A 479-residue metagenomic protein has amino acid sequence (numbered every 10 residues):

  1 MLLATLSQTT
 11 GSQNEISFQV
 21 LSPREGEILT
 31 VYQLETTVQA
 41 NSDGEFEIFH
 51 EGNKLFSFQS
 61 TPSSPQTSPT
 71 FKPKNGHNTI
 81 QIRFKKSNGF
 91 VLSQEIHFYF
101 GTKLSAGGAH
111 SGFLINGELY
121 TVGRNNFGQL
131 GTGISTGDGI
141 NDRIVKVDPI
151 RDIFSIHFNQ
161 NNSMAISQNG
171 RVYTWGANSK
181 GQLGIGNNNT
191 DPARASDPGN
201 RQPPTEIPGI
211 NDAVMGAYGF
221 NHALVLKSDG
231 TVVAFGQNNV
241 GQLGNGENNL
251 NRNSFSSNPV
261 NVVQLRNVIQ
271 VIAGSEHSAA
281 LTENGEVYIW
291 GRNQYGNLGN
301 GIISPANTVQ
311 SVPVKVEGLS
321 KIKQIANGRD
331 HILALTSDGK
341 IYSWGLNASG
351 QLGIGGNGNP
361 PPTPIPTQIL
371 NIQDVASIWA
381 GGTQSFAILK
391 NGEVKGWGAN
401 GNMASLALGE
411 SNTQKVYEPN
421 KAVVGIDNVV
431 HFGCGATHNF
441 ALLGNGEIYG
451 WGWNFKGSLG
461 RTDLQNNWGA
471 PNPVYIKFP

Functional and structural regions predicted by a protein language model:
L6, G11-V31: Short, compositionally biased P/S/T/A/G/V-rich stretches that sit at domain boundaries
S22, T30-E35, H77, I96-G128 (+4 more regions): An edge-strand/N-cap motif at the start of beta-rich repeat modules
Q39-F46: Short proline/glycine-enriched turn/loop motifs at strand-loop junctions of beta-rich domains
T70-H77: Surface-exposed, short loops/turns at beta-strand junctions within beta-sandwich domains
S87-S93: Short, exposed coil/turn segments at beta-strand boundaries within extracellular/luminal domains
A106, H110-F113, T121, N162-A165 (+11 more regions): Conserved core positions of repeat-based scaffolds
A109, V122-R143, G176-R201, G236-S257 (+4 more regions): Short glycine/serine- and acidic-residue-enriched loop/turn motifs that recur at repeat junctions
